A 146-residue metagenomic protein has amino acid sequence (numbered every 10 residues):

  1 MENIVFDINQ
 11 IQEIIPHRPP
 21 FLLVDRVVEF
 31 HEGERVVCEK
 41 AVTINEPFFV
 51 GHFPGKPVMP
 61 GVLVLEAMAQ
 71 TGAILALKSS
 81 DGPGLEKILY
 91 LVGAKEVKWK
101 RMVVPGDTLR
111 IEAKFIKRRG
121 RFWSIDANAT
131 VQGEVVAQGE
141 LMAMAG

Functional and structural regions predicted by a protein language model:
E2-V5, G72-R110, V136: Hydrophobic beta-strand-centered segment that forms part of the acyl-chain substrate-binding groove
N3, E32, V103-D107, K114-G146: HotDog/MaoC-like acyl-thioester-processing domains
I8-R18, L85-E86: Short aromatic-glycine motifs in intrinsically disordered, low-complexity regions
Q12, G55, K98-R101: Beta-strand-rich interaction surfaces with strong enrichment in secreted/lumenal proteins
R18-M59: Catalytic strand-loop segment that frames the active site of acyl-thioester-processing enzymes
F21-L23, L109, W123: Hydrophobic core residues within well-ordered beta-strands of beta-rich domains
V24-D25, A94, S124, Q138: Hydrophobic residues on conserved beta-strands that form the core of alpha/beta folds
E46, V50-L77, L91-V92: Compact, glycine-rich, soluble single-domain proteins
